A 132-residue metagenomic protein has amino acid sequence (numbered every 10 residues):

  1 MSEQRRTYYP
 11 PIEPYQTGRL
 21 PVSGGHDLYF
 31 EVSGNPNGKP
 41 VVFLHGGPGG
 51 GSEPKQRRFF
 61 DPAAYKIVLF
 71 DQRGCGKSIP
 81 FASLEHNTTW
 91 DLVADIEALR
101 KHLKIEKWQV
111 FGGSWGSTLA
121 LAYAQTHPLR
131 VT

Functional and structural regions predicted by a protein language model:
Q4-V32: N-terminal cap/lid segment of alpha/beta-hydrolase-fold proteins
V22-P80: Conserved HGGG/HGGXW glycine-rich cap/lid loop of the alpha/beta-hydrolase fold
E31, A98-H102, A122: Residue-level signal for well-ordered alpha-helical scaffold segments within enzymatic catalytic domains
A63, K101, P128-L129: Proline-centered flexible-loop/turn and helix-kink motifs
P80-L92: Catalytic nucleophile-loop/oxyanion-hole region of alpha/beta-hydrolase and closely related hydrolase-like folds
W90-Q109: Conserved acidic catalytic loop of the alpha/beta-hydrolase fold
E106-T132: Conserved hydrolase catalytic core segment
